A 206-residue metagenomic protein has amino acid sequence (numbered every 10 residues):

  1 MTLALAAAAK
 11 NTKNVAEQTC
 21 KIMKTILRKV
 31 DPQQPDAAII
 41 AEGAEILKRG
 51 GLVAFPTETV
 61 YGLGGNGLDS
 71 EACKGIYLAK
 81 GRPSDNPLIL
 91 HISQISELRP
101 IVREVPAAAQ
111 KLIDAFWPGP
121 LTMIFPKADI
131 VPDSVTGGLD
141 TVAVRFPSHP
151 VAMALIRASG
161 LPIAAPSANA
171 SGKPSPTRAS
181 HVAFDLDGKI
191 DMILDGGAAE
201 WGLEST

Functional and structural regions predicted by a protein language model:
M1-A4: Residue-level detector of structural "landmarks"
A8-K10: Intrinsic disorder/low-complexity segments in short proteins, especially the signal peptide and propeptide regions
T12-V15: Short hydrophobic alpha-helical segments enriched in small aliphatic residues
C20-T206: Active-site-adjacent structural elements in enzyme catalytic cores
